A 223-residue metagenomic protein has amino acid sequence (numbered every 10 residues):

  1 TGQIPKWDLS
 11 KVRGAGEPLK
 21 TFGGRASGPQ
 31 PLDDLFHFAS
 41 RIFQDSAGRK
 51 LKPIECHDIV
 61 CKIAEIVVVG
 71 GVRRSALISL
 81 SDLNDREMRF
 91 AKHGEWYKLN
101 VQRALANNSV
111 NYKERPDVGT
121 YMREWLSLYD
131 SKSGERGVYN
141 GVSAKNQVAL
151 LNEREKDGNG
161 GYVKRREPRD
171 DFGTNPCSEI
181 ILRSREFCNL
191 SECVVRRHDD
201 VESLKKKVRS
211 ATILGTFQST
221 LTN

Functional and structural regions predicted by a protein language model:
T1-T21, D130-N223: Function-dense linear segments that define catalytic or interfacial modules in macromolecule-processing proteins
G2-D8, S46-I59, V67-S79, T220-N223: Flexible, glycine/charged-enriched surface loops at secondary-structure junctions
P18-A26, E55: Charged, amphipathic alpha-helical regulatory modules used for macromolecular assembly or allosteric control
G23-P31, L182: Short alpha-helix boundary/capping segments
Q30, D34, F38, I54 (+6 more regions): Generic recognition of stable, solvent-exposed alpha-helical segments in well-folded globular domains
Q30, D34-F43, K62-G161: Conserved, charged catalytic cores of large soluble enzymes
A39-R49, I66-G70, L128, R196 (+2 more regions): Change "in soluble alpha/beta enzymes" to "in soluble alpha/beta proteins
